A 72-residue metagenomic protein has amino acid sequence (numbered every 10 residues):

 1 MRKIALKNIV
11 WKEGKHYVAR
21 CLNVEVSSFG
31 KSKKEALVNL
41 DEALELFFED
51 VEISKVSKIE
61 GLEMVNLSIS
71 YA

Functional and structural regions predicted by a protein language model:
M1-A5, V38-A72: Short, charged, surface-exposed hinge/linker loops at domain edges that act as mobile lids or interdomain connectors
I4-C21: Short aromatic-glycine-(Arg/Gly/Cys) micro-motifs in beta-strand/loop hairpins
E13, V24, S70-A72: Generic structural motif
V18-C21, A36-L40: Residue-level detection of beta-strand scaffold positions
A19, E25, K55-V56: Amphipathic alpha-helical interaction segments
V24-K33: A short, exposed loop/beta-hairpin motif centered on an aromatic-Gly-Thr core
